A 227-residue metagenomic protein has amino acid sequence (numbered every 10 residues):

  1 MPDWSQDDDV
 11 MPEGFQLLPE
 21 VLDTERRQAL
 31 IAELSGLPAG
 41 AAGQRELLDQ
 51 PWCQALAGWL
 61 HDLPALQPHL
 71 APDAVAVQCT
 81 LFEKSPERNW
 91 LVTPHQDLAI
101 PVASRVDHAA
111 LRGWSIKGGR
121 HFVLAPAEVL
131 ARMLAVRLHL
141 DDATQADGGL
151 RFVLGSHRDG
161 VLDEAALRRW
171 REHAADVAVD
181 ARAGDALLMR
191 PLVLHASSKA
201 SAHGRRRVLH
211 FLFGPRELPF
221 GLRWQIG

Functional and structural regions predicted by a protein language model:
P2-S5, V10-E13, L22-A183, A196 (+3 more regions): Non-heme Fe(II) oxygenase catalytic core, chiefly the N-lobe of the double-stranded beta-helix
I226-G227: Glycine- and charge-enriched low-complexity intrinsically disordered segments
